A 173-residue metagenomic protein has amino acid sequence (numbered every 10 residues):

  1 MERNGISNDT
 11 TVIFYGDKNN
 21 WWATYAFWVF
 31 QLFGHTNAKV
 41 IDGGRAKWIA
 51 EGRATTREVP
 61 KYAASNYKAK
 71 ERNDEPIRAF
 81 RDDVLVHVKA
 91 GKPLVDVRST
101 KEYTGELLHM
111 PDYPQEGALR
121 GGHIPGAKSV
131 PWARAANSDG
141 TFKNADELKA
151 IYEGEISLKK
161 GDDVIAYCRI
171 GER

Functional and structural regions predicted by a protein language model:
M1-K89, E106-L107, G122, R169-R173: Thiolate-centered catalytic microenvironments shared by cysteine-dependent enzyme domains
M1-S7, L85-G161: Positively charged, proline/Ser/Thr-rich regional signature most characteristic of the Rhodanese/CDC25-like
K160-C168, E172: C-terminal soluble interaction/assembly domains
